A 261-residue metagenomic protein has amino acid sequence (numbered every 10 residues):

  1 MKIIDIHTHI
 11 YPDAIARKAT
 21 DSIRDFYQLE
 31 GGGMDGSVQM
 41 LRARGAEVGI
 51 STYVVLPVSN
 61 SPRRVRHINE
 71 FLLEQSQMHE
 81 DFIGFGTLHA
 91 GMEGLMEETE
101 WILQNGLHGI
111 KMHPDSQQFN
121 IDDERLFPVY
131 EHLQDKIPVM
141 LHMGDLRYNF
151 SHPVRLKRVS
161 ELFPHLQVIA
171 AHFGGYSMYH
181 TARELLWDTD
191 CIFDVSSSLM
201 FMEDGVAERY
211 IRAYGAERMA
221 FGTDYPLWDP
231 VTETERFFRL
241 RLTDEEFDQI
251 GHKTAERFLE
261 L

Functional and structural regions predicted by a protein language model:
M1-T52, A216-R218, V231-L261: Mid-to-C-terminal alpha-helical segments outside catalytic/metal-binding sites
I3-Y11, I102, V129, I169: A generic "structured core" feature
H7, G45, L72, I102 (+7 more regions): Conserved, mostly hydrophobic/aromatic
H7-D13, H113, H142, H172: Histidine-centered divalent metal-coordination motifs
Y11-A14, N60-R63, A90-G94, Q117 (+4 more regions): Active-site environment of divalent metal-dependent phosphoester hydrolases
M40-R44, I68-Q75, E98-I102, R125-V129 (+4 more regions): A general structural detector for well-ordered alpha-helical segments in enzyme core domains, enriched
S51-T52, N60-M140, D145-L146, F201: Active-site gating/metal-coordination segments in enzymes
H108-G109, F119-A220: Catalytic pocket-lining loop regions of alpha/beta-barrel enzymes, especially the amidohydrolase/enolase/GH5 lineages
